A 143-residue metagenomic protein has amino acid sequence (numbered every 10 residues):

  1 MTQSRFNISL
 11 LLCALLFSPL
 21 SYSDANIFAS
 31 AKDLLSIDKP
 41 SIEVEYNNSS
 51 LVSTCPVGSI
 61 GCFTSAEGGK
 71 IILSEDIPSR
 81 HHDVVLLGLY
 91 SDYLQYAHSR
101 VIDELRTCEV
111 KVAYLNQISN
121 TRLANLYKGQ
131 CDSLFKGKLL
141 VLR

Functional and structural regions predicted by a protein language model:
M1-S9: Bacterial N-terminal signal peptides that target proteins for export
S18-L20: N-terminal signal peptide c-region/cleavage motif recognized by signal peptidases
S23-A25: Boundary at the C-terminal end of the N-terminal hydrophobic targeting segment
N47-I72, V101: Catalytic zinc-binding patch centered on the HExxH motif and its immediate surroundings that defines zinc-dependent
I72-L86: Short pre-active-site segment immediately N-terminal to the catalytic Zn-binding motif
D83-Y96: Active-site recognition of the HExxH zinc-binding catalytic motif
A97-V141: Post-HExxH zinc-binding segment in Zn-dependent metallohydrolases
